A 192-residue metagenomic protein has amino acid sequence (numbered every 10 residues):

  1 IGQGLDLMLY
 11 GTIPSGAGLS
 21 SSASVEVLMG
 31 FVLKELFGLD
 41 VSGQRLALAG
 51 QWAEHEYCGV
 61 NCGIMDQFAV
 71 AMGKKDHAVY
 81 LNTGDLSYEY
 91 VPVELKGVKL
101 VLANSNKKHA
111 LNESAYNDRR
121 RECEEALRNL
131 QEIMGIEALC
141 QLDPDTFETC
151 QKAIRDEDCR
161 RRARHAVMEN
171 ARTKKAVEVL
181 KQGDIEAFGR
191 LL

Functional and structural regions predicted by a protein language model:
I1-V93: Gly/Ser-rich oxyanion-binding loop with an adjacent helix/lid that shapes the negatively charged ligand pocket
H77-L192: C-terminal nucleotide
